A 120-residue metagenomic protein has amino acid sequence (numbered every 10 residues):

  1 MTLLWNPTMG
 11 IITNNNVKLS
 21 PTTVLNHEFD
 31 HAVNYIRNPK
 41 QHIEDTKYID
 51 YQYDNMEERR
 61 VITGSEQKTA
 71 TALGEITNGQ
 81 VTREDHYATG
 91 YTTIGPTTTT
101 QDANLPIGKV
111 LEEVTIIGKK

Functional and structural regions predicted by a protein language model:
M1-L3, E58: Polybasic, proline/glycine-rich intrinsically disordered low-complexity segments
T2, G10-N14, Q67-A72: Short, surface-exposed beta-strand/loop "edge" segments at domain boundaries and coil↔beta transitions
W5-V24: Short pre-active-site segment immediately N-terminal to the catalytic Zn-binding motif
T8-I12, H31-A32, P39-K40: Solvent-exposed loop/turn segments at secondary-structure junctions within structured extracellular/periplasmic domains
S20-I36: Active-site recognition of the HExxH zinc-binding catalytic motif
R37-K120: Active-site or metal-binding loop neighborhoods of secreted/extracellular toxin and effector enzymes
